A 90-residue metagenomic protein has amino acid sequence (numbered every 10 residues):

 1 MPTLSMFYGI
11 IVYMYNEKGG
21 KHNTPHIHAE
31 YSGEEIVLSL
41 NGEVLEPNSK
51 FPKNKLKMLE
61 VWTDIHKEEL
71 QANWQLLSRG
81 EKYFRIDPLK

Functional and structural regions predicted by a protein language model:
M1-N23: Short, charged/polar N-terminal "headpieces" of proteins
M1-P2, P25-I27, A72-N73: Intrinsically disordered, low-complexity boundary segments flanking structured domains
M6, L40, P47, K53 (+2 more regions): Generic structural "secondary-structure junction" signal
I10-V12, S49, L59-E60: Short, charged low-complexity linear motifs
I11-Y13, H28, V37, R85: Generic structural signal for residues positioned in beta-strands
G19-N54: A short, structured beta-strand/loop element
M58-L89: C-terminal structural segments of small proteins and small subunits
